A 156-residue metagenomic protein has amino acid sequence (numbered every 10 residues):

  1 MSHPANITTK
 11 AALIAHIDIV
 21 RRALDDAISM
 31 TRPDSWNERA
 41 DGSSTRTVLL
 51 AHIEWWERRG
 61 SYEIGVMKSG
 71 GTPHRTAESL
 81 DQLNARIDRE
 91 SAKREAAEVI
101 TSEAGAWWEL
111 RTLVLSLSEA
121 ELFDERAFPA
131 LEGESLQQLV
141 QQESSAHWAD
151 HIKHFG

Functional and structural regions predicted by a protein language model:
M1-A23: Extreme N-terminal tail/first-helix region
S2-P4, A15, D34-L83, L122-G156: Short, contiguous alpha-helical
H3-A11, S43-R46, R89-I100, E134: Active-site oxyanion-binding pockets that recognize sulfate/phosphate
T8-K10, R21-R22, T72, Q82-L83 (+2 more regions): N-terminal start-of-chain detector that recognizes signal peptides and the immediate post-cleavage beginning
A11-I14, D18, L50, E54 (+4 more regions): Short amphipathic alpha-helical segments with heptad-repeat character
R21, D25-R32, E57-G65, A104-S118 (+1 more regions): Structural signal for well-ordered, non-membrane alpha-helices
I28, G60, N84-I87, S91-K93 (+1 more regions): Low-complexity, compositionally biased segments
L83-D124: Acidic/histidine-rich alpha-helical segments that form the ligand environment of transition-metal centers
